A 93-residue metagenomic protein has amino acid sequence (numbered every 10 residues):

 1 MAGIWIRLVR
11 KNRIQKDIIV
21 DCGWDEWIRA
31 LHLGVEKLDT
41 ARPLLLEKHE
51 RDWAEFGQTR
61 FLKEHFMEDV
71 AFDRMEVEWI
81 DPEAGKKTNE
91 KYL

Functional and structural regions predicted by a protein language model:
M1-D21: Short, extreme N-terminal segment that most often corresponds to the first beta-strand
G3, C22-D25, R51, V77: Short, low-complexity intrinsically disordered segments
K11, G23, I80-P82: Generic structural motif
I14-T40: Short, flexible N-terminal segments of the mature chain
L31-L93: Acidic, low-complexity intrinsically disordered segments
